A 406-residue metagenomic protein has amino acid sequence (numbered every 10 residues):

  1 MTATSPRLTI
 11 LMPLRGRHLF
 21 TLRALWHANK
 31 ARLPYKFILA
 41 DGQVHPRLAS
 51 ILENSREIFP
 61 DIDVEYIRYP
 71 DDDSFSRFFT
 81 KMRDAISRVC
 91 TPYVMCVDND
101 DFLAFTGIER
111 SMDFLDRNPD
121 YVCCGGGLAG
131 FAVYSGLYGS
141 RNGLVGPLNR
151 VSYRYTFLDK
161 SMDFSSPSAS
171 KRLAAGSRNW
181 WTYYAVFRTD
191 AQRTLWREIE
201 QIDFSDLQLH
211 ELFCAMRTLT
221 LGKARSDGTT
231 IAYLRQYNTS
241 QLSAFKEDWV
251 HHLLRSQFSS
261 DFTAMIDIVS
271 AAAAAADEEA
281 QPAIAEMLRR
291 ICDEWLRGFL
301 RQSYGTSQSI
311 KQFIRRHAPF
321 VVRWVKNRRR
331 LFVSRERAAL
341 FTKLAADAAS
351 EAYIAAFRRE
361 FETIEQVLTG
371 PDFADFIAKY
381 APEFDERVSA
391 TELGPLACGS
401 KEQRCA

Functional and structural regions predicted by a protein language model:
M1-H27: N-proximal low-complexity "stem/linker" segments adjacent to membrane-targeting elements
W26-Y35: Short, acidic, metal-binding catalytic loop of nucleotide-sugar glycosyltransferases
A40-L52: A conserved acidic beta->alpha catalytic loop
P70-V89: Glycine-rich, basic loop-to-helix element that forms the pyrophosphate-binding segment of sugar-nucleotide handling
V94: Short aromatic/hydrophobic "clamp" motif used to bind/position activated sugar donors
I108-V151: Conserved donor NDP-sugar-binding/catalytic core segment of glycosyltransferases
S168-L207: Aromatic-glycine-rich donor-binding/catalytic loop that engages nucleotide-sugar donors across glycosyltransferases
A191-L195, D203-D227: A short, conserved alpha-helix in the catalytic core of glycosyltransferases
